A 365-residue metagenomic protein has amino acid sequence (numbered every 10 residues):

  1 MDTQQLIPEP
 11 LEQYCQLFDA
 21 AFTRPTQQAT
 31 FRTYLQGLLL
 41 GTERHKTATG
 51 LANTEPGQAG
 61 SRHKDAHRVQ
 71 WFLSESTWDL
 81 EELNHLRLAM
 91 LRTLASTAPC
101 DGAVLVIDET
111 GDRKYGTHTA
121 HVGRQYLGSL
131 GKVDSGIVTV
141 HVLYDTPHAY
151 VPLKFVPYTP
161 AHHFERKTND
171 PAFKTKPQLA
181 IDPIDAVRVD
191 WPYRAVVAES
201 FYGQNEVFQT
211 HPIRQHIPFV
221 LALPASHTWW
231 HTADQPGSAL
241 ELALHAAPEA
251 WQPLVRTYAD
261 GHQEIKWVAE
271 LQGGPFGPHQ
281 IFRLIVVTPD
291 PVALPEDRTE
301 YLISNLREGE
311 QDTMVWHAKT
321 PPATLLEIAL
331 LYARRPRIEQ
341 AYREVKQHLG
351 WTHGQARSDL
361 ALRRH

Functional and structural regions predicted by a protein language model:
M1-F18, H118, V156-H365: Single, function-defining residue in the core of a domain
M1-W71, D79: Gly/serine-rich nucleotide phosphate-binding loop at the start of the catalytic core of nucleotide/ADP-ribose-handling
T23-R32, S129-S135, V292-A293, A356-H365: Structural motif
A29-T33, A48-T54, N84-H85, Y342-H348 (+1 more regions): Short coil/turn segments at secondary-structure boundaries
T33, I137-V140, Q178-D185: Short, contiguous clusters of charged residues that form electrostatic/catalytic patches at enzyme active sites, used
L38, L73-F155, T159: Active-site-proximal, Lys/Arg-enriched surface segment that forms a nucleic-acid-binding/basic interface patch
L38-E43, E55, L73, L306 (+2 more regions): Generic structural signal for hydrophobic core residues of well-folded globular domains
R44-K46, T146-P152, E310: Short helix-capping/linker segments at secondary-structure and domain boundaries
